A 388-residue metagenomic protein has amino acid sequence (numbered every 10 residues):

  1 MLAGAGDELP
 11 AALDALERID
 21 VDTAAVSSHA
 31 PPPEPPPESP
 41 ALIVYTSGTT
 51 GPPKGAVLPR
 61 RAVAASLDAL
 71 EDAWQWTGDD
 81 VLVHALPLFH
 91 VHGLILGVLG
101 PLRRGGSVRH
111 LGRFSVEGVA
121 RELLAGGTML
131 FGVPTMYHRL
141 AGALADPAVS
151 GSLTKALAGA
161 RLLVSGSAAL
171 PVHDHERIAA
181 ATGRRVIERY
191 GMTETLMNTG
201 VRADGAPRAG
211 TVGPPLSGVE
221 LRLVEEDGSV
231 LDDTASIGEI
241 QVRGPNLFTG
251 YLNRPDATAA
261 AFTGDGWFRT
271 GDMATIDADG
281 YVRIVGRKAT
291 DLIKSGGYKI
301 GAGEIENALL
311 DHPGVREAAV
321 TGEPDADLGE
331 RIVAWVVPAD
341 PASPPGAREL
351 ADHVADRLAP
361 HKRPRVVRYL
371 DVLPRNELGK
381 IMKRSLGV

Functional and structural regions predicted by a protein language model:
M1-S27, P31-P33: Structural core segment of the AMP-binding/adenylate-forming
S28-Y45, P52, Q75-V81: Conserved pre-ATP/AMP-binding loop-to-beta segment of ANL
A41-A65: Conserved AMP-binding A3 loop
A64-V81, F89-M129, A143-L144, S150: Conserved AMP-binding/adenylation subdomain of ANL enzymes
T128-G132, A141-R208, E220, D227: Gly/Ser/Thr-rich phosphate-binding loop
R222-Q241, A260, D277-D279, P341-A347 (+1 more regions): Conserved beta-loop-beta connector loops within the AMP-binding
D233-F248, W267, M273-A274: AMP-binding/adenylate-forming core of the ANL superfamily
G244, T249-G250, M273-K362, V372 (+2 more regions): AMP-binding/adenylate-forming catalytic core of the ANL superfamily
